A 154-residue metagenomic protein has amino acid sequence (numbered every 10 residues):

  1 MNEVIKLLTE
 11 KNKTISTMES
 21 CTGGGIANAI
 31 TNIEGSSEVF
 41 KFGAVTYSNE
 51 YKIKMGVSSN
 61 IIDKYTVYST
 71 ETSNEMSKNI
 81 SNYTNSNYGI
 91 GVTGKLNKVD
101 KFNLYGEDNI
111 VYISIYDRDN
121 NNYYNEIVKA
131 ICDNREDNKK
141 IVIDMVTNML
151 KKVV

Functional and structural regions predicted by a protein language model:
M1-V154: Short alpha-helical segments enriched in small residues
